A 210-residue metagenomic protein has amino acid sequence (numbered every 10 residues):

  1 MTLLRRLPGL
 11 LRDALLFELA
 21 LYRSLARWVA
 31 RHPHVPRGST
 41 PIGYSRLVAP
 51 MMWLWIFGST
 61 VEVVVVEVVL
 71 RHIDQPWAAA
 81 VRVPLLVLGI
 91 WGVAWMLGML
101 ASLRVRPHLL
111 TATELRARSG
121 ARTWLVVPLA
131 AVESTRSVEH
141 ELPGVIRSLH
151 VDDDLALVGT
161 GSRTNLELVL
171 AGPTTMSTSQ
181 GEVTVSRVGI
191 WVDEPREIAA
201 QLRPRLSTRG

Functional and structural regions predicted by a protein language model:
M1-W77, E182-G189: N-terminal membrane-targeting/pre-transmembrane regions
L70, D74, V83-R104: Transmembrane alpha-helices and immediately adjacent membrane-cytoplasm interface residues in multi-pass integral
G89-I90, S148-V151: Short Pro/Gly-enriched beta-strand edge/turn motifs at strand-loop
V93-E139: Conserved beta-hairpin
M96, V151-D153: Short structured motifs
R122-T123, V138-L149, R203: Short acidic, Gly/Pro-enriched loop/turn segments at secondary-structure junctions
V126-P128, G144, S177-S179: Extended hydrophobic-aromatic, low-complexity segments
D154-G210: A membrane-cytosol interface segment of integral membrane proteins
